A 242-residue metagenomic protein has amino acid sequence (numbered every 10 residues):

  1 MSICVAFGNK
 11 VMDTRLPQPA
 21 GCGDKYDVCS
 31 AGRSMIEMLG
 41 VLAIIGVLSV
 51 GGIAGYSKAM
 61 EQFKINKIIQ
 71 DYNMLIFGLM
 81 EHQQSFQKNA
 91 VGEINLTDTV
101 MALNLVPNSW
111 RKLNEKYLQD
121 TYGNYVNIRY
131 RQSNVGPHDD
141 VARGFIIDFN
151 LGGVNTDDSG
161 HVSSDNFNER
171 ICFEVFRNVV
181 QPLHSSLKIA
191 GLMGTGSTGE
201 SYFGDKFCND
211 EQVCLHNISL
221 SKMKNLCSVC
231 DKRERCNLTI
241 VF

Functional and structural regions predicted by a protein language model:
M1-A31: N-terminal leader/signal peptides at the extreme start of proteins
S2-C4, D13-R15, E37-G46, V100-V106: Charged, low-complexity, helix/coiled-coil-prone segments
K25-M60: N-terminal single-pass transmembrane signal-anchor helix
V50, A54-V91: Membrane-proximal N-terminal amphipathic helix
L79-N114: Short, glycine/small-hydrophobic-rich surface segments
W110-F242: Intrinsically disordered, low-complexity regions enriched in Pro/Ser/Thr/Gly and acidic residues
